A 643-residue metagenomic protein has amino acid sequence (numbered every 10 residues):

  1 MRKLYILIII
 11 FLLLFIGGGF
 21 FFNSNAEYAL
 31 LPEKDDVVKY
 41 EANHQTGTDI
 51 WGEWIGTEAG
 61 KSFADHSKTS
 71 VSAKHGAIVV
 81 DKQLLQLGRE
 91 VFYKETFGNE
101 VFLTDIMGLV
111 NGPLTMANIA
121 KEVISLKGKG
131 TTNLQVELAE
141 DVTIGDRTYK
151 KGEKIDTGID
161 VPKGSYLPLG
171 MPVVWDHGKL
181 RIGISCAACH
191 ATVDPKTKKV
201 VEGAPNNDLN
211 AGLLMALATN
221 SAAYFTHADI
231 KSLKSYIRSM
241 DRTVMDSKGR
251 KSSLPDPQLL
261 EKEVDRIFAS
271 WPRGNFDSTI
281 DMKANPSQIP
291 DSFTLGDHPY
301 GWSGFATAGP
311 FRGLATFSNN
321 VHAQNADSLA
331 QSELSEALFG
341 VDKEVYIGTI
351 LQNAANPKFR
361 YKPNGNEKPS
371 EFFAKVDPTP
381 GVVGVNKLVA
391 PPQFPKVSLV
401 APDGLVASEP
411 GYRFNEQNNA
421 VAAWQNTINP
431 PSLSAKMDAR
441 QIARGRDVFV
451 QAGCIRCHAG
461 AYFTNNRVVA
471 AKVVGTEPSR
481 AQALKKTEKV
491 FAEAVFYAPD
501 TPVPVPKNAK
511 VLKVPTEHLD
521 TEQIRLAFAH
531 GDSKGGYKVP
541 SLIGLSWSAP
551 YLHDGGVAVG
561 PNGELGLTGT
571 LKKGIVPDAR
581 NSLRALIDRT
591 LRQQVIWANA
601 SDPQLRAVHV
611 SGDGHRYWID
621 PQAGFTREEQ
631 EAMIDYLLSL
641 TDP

Functional and structural regions predicted by a protein language model:
R2-P643: Periplasmic c-type cytochrome electron-transfer domains
